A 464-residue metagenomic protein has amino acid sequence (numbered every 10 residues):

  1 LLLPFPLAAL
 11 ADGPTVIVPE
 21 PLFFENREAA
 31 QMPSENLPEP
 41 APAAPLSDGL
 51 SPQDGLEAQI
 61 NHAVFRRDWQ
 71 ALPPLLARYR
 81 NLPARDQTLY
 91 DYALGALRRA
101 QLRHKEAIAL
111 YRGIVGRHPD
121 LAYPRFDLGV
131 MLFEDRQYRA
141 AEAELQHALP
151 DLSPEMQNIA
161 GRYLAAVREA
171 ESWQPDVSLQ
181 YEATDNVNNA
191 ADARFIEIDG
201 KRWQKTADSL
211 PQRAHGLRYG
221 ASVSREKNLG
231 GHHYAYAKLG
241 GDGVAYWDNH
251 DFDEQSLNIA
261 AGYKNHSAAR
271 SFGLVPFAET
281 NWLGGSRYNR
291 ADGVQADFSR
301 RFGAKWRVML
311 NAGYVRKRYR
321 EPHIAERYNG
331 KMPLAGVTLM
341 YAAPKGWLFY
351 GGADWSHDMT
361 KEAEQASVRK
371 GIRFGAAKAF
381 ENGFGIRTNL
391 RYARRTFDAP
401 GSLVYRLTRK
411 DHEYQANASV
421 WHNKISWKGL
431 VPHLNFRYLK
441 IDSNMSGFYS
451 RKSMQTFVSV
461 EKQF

Functional and structural regions predicted by a protein language model:
L1-D12: Gram-negative bacterial Sec-dependent N-terminal signal peptides
D12-A44, P52, I60-R66, P73-A77 (+3 more regions): Gram-negative and organellar
A44-P45, Y79-R85: Flexible helix-coil transition and linker loops at the boundaries of alpha-helical arrays
E57: Short amphipathic alpha-helical segment that frequently serves as the phosphate-/nucleotide-binding helix
T88: Membrane-embedded glycan transfer/ligation machinery that uses polyprenyl lipid-linked sugar donors/oligosaccharides
